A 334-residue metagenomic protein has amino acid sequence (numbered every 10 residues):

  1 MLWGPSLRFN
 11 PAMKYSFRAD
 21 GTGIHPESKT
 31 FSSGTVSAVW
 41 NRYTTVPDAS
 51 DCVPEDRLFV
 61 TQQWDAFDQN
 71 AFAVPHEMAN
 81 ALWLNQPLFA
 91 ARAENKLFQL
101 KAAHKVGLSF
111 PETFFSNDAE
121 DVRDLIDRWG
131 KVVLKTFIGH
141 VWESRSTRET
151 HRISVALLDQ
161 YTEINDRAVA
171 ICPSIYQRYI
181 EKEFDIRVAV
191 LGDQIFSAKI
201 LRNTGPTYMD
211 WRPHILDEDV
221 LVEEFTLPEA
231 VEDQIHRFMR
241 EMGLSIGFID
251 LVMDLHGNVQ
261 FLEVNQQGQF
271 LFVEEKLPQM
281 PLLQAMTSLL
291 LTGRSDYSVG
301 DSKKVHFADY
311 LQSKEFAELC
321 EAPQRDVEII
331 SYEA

Functional and structural regions predicted by a protein language model:
W3-F110, R123: Conserved N-proximal alpha/beta basic substrate-recognition cap immediately N-terminal to, or forming the N-lobe
R8-F9, T44-P47, F89-A91, G139-H140 (+5 more regions): Short, solvent-exposed loop/turn segments at secondary-structure junctions
G23-I24, I195-F196, V259: Hydrophobic residues embedded in beta-strands of well-ordered beta-sheets
V106-G130: Rossmann-like NAD(P)H-binding beta-loop-alpha module
E112, S174-I175, I246-I249: A short linear hydrophobic-aromatic micro-motif
D127-E224: Phosphate-binding site of ATP-dependent enzymes
V222-A230, M239-L244, M253-A334: C-terminal active-site "lid" helix and adjoining low-complexity regulatory extension at the edge of ATP-using catalytic
